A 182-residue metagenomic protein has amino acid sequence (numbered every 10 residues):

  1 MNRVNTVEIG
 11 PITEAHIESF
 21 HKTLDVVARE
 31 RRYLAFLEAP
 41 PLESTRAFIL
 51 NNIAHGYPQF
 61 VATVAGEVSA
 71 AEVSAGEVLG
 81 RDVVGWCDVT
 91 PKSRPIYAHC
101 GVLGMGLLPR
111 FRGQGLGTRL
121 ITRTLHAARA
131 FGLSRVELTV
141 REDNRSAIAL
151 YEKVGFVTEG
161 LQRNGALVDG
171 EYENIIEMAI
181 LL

Functional and structural regions predicted by a protein language model:
N2-R3, E173-L182: Terminal substrate-recognition subdomain of acyl/acetyltransferases
V7-F20: A short beta-loop-alpha structural element at the N-terminal edge of CoA-dependent acyl/N-acetyltransferase catalytic
P11-E14, V26-A28, R32-R110, I121-R123 (+2 more regions): Acetyl-CoA-dependent GNAT
Q114: Flexible nucleotide-binding loop
G117, I121, N144-A147, N164-G170: Short glycine/proline-centered loop/turn elements that form peptide/ligand docking sites
I121, A128-T139: Conserved GNAT acetyl-CoA-binding A-motif
R135-R141, E152, V157-E173: Conserved catalytic-core motifs of GNAT/GCN5-like acyltransferases
